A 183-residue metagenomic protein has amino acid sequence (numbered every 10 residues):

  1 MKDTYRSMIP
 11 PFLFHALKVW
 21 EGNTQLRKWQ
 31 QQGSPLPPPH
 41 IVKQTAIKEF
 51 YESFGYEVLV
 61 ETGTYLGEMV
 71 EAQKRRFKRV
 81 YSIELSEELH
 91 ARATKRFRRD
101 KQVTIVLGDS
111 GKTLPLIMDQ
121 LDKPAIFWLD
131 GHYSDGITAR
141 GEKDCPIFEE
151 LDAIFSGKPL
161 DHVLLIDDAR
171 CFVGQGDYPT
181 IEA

Functional and structural regions predicted by a protein language model:
M1-I126, H132-A183: A short alpha-helical cap/connector motif
